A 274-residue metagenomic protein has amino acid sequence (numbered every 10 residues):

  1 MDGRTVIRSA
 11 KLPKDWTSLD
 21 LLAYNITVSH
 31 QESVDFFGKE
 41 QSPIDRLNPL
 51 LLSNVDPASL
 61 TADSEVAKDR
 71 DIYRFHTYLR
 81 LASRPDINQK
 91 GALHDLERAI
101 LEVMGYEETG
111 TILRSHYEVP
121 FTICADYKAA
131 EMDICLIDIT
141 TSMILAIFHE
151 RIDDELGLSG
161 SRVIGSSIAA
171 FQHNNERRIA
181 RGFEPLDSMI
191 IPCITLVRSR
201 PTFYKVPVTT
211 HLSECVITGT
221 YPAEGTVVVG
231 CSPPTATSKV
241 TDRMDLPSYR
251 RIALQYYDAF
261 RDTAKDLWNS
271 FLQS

Functional and structural regions predicted by a protein language model:
M1-D69, L186-I190, I194-S274: Intrinsically disordered, low-complexity terminal regions enriched in charged/polar residues
S53-I190, V227-Q273: A short, conserved, highly charged catalytic patch centered on acidic carboxylates
